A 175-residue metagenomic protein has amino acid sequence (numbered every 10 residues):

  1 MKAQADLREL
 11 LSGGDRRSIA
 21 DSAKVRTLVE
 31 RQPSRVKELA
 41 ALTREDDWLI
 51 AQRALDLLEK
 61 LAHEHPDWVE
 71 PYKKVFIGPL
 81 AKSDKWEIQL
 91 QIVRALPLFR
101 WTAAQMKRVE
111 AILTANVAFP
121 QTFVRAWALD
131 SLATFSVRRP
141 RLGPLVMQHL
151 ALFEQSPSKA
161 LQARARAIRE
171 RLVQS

Functional and structural regions predicted by a protein language model:
M1-A51, V173: N-terminal alpha-helical scaffold/docking segments in eukaryotic complex subunits
K2-A5, Q32-T43, P66-P79, A104-N116 (+2 more regions): Amphipathic alpha-helical scaffolding segments comprising HEAT/armadillo-like alpha-solenoid repeats
R8, I19-A23, K37, Q52-L55 (+3 more regions): Alpha-solenoid HEAT/ARM repeat scaffold
S12-D15, V29-E30, R44, A62-H63 (+4 more regions): Alpha-solenoid HEAT/Armadillo repeat architecture
D15-I19, W48-L49, K85-E87, P120-F123 (+2 more regions): Alpha-helix N-cap/helix-start positions at coil->helix boundaries
D47-E70: Short, well-structured hydrophobic secondary-structure segments
E59, P97, A133-T134, E170: Structural signature of alpha-helical solenoid repeat scaffolds
S136, Q162-Q174: TPR/TPR-like alpha-solenoid helical repeat scaffolds
